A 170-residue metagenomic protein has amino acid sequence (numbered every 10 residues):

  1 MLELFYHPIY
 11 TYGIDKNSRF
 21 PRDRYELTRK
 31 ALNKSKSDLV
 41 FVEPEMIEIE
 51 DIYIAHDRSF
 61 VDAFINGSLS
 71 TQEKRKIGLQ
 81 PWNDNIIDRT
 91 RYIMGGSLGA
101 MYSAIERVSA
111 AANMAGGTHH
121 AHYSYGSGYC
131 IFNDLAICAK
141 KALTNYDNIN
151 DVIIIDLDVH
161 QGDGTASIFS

Functional and structural regions predicted by a protein language model:
M1-S170: HDAC/HDAC-like amidohydrolase catalytic core signature
